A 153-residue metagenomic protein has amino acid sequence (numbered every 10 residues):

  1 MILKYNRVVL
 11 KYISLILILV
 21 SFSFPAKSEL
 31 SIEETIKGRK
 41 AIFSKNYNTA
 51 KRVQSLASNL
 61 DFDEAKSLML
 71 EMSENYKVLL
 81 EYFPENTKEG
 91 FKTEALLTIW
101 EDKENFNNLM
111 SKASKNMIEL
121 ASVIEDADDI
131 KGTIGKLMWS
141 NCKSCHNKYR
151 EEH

Functional and structural regions predicted by a protein language model:
M1-V9: N-terminal secretory signal peptides that target proteins for export/translocation
V8-I18: Sec-dependent signal peptide recognition, specifically the positively charged N-region followed immediately by
S21-P25: N-terminal signal peptide c-region/cleavage motif recognized by signal peptidases
L30-H153: Sequence context surrounding c-type heme c attachment/ligation sites in exported
